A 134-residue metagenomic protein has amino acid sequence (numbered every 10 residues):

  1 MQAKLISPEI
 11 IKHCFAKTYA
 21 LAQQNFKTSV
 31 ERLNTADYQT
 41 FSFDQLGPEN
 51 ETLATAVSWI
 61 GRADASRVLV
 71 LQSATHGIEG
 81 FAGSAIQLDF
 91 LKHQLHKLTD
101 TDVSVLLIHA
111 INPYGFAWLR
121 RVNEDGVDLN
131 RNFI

Functional and structural regions predicted by a protein language model:
M1-I134: Structured catalytic-domain cores with a bias toward divalent-metal coordination
